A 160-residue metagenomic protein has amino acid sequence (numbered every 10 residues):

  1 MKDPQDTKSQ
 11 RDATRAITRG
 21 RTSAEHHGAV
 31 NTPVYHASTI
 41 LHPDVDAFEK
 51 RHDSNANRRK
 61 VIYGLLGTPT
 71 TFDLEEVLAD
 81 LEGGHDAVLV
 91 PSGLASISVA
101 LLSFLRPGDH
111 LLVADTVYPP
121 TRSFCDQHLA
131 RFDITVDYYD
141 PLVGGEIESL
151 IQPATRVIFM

Functional and structural regions predicted by a protein language model:
M1-R58: N-terminal glycine-rich, Lys/His-bearing helix-loop that initiates the first secondary-structure elements of many
T39, D44-A95, T121, D126-Q127: Conserved N-terminal alpha-helix of the aminotransferase class I/II PLP-enzyme fold
V77, A100, E146-L150: CheY-like receiver
E82-H85, L105-G108, P153: Short helix-loop-beta connector
S103-T121, Y139-D140: Conserved PLP-anchoring active-site segment centered on the Schiff-base-forming lysine
Q127-V143: A glycine-rich helix N-cap at a beta->alpha junction
L142-M160: Active-site phosphate-binding strand-loop segment of PLP-dependent enzymes
